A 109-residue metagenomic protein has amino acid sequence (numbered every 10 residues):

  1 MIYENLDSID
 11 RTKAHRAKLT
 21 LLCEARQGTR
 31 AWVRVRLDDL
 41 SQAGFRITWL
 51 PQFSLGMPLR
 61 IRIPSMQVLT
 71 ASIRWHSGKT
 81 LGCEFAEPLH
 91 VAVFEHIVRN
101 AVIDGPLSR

Functional and structural regions predicted by a protein language model:
M1-L40, V91-R109: N-terminal helix initiation/capping motif
L21-R26, G56-S65: Short conserved beta-strand and strand-loop elements enriched in small hydrophobics with frequent Asp/Gly
G28, Q42-A43, H76-L81: Short, conserved beta-turn/loop elements at beta-strand boundaries and strand-helix junctions
T29-A31, S65-Q67, K79: Short acidic/polar mixed-charge low-complexity motifs
R34-R36, T70-R74: Short beta-strand-centered aromatic/proline hotspots
F45-W49, K79-P88, A92-V93: Short, solvent-exposed secondary-structure boundary/capping segments
